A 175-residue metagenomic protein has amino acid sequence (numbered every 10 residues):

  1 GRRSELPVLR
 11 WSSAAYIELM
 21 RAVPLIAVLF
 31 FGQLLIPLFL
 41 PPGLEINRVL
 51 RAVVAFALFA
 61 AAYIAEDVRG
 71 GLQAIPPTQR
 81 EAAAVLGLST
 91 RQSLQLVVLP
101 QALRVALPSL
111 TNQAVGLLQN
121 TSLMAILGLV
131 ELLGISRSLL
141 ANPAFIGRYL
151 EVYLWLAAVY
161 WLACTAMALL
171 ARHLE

Functional and structural regions predicted by a protein language model:
G1-E175: Transmembrane alpha-helices and adjacent helix-loop boundaries
